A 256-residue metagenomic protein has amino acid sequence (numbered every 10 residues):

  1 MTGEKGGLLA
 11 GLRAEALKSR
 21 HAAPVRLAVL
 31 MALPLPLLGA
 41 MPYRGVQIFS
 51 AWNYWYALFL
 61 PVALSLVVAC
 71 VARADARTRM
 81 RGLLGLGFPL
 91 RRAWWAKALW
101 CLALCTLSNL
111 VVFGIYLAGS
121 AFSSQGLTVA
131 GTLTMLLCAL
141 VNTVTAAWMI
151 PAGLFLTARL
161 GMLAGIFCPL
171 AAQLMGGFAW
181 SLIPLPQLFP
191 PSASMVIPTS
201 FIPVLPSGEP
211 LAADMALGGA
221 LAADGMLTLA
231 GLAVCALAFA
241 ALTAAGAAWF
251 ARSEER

Functional and structural regions predicted by a protein language model:
M1-A57, A63, A74, M215-R256: Hydrophobic alpha-helical transmembrane segments
K18, L83-G85, T157: Helix-capping/transition residues at the boundaries of transmembrane alpha-helices and the short helical linkers
A28-A32, K97-A98, P169-L170: Residue-level recognition of transmembrane alpha-helices in multi-pass small-molecule transporters/permeases
A32-A63, V68, L99-M162, G218-A230: Secretory targeting signals
I48-W52, V67-L86: Transmembrane helix boundary and interhelical loop/hinge segments in multi-pass membrane proteins
G87-L99: Amphipathic cytosolic juxtamembrane alpha-helices at the membrane-cytosol interface of multi-pass membrane transporters
I166, A171-R256: Terminal transmembrane helical anchor/hairpin motif
